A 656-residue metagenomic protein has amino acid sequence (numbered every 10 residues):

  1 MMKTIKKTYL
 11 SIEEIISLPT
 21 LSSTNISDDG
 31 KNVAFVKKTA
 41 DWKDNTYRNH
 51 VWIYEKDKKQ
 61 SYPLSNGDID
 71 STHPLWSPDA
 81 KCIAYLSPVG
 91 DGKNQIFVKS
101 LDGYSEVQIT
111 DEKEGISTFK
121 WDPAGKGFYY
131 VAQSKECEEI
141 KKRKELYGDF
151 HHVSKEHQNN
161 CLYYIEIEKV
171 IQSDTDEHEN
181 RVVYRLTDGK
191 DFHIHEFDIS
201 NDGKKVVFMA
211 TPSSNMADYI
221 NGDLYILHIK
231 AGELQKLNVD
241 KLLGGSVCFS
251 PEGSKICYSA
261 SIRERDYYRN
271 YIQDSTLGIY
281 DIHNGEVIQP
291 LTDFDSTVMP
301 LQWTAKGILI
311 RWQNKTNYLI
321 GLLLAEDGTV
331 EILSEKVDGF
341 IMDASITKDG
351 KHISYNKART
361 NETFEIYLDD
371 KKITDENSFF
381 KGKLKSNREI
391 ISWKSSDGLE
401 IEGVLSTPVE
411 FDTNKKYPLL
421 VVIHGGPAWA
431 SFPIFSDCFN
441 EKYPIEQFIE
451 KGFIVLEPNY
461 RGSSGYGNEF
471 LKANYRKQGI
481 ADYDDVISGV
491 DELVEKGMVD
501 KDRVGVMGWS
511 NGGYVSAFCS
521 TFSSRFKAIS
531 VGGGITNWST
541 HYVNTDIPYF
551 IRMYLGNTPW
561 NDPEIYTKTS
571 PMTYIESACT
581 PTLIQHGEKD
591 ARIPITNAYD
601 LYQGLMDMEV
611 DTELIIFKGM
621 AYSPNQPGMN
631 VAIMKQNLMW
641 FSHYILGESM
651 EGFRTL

Functional and structural regions predicted by a protein language model:
L10-I15, Q60-S65, V107-T110, V183-T187 (+3 more regions): A short beta-strand motif characteristic of beta-propeller blades
E13-N49: Beta-strand-rich domains and repeat architectures in extracellular enzymes and scaffolds, especially beta-propellers
D28-D29, P78-D79, P123-A124, N201-D202 (+3 more regions): Residue-level detector of Asp-centered blade-edge/turn motifs that repeat once per structural unit in beta-propeller
V33, A80-I83, F128, V206-V207 (+3 more regions): Hydrophobic beta-strand positions that form the internal "hydrophobic ladder" of WD40/Gbeta-like beta-propeller blades
K37-H50, S65-S71, A84-F97, D111-S117 (+12 more regions): A flexible loop/linker signature enriched in serine peptidases of the S9 family
E55-K59, S100-Y104, I167-V170, H228-G232 (+3 more regions): Short loop/turn segments that connect beta-strands within beta-propeller blades
M342-K351, N356-L656: Serine-hydrolase catalytic core recognition
